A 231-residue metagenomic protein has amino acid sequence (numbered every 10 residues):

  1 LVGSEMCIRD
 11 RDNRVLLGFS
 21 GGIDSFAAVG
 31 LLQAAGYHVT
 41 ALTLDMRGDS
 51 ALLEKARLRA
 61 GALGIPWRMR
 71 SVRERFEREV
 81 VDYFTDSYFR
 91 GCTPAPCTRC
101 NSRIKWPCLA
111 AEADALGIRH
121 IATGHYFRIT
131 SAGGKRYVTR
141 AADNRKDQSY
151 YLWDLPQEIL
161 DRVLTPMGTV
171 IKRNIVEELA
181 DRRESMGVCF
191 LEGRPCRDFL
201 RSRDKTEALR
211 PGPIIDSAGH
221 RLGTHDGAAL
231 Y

Functional and structural regions predicted by a protein language model:
S4, R9-D154, L164, K172-N174: ATP-dependent adenylation/nucleotidyltransferase module used to activate substrates
D12, A122-Y231: AMP-forming adenylation/ATP pyrophosphatase catalytic core
